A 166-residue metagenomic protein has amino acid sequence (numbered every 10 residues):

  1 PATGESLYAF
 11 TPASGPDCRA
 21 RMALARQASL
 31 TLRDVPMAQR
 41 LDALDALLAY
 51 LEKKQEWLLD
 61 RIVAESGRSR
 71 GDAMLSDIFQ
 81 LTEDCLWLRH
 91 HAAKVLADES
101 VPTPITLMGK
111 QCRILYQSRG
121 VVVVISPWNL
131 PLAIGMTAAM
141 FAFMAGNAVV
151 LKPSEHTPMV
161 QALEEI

Functional and structural regions predicted by a protein language model:
P1-Q111: N-terminal Rossmann-like NAD(P)+-binding subdomain of aldehyde/semialdehyde dehydrogenases
A97, V101-I166: Rossmann-like NAD(P) dinucleotide-binding subdomain of oxidoreductase/dehydrogenase enzymes
